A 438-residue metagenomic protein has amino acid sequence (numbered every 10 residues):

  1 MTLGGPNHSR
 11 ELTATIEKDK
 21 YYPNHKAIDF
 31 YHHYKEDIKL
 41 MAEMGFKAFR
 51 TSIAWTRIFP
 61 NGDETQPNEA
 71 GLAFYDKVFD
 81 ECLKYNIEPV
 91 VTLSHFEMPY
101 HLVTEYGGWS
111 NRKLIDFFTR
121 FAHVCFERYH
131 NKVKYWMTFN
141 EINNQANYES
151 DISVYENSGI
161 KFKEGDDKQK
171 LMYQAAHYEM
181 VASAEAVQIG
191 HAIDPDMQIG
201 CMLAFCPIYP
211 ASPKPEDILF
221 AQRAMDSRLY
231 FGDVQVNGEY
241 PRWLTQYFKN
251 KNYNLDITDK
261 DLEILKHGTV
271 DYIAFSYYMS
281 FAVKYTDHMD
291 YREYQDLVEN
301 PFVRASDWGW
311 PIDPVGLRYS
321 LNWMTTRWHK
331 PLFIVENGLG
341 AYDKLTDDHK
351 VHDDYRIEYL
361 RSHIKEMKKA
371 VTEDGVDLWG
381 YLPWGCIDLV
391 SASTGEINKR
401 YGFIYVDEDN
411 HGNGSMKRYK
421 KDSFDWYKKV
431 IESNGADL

Functional and structural regions predicted by a protein language model:
M1-K18, N61-D63, A73-L438: Active-site region of glycoside hydrolase catalytic domains
M1-N68, L72, V78-E81: N-terminal structural segment of carbohydrate-active enzymes
